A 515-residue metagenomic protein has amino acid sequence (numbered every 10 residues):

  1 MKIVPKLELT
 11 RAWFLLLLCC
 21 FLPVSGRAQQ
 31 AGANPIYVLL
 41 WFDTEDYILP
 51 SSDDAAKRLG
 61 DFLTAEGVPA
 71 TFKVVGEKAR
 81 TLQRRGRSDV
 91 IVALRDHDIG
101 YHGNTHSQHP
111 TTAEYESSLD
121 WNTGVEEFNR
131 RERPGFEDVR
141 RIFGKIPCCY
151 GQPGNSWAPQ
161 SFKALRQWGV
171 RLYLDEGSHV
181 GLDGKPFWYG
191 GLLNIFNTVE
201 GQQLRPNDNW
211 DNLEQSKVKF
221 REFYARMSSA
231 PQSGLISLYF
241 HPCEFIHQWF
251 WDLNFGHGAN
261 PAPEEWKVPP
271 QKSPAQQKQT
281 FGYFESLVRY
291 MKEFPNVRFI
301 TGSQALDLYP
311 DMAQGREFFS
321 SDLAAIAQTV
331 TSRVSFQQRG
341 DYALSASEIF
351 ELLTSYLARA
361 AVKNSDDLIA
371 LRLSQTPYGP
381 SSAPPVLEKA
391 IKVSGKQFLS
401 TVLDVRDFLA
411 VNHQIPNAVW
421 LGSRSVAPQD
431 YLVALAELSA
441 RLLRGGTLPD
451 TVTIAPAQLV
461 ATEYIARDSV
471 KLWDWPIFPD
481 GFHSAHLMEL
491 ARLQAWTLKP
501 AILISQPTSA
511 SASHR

Functional and structural regions predicted by a protein language model:
K2-F14: Bacterial N-terminal signal peptides that target proteins for export
A12-P23: Bacterial N-terminal signal peptides
Q30-D96, L235-L238, C243-F245, L253 (+3 more regions): Active-site beta->alpha N-cap acidic-glycine motif
W41-S51, K73-K78, S117-E127, I146-P153 (+2 more regions): The substrate-binding groove and active-site-proximal loops of carbohydrate-active enzymes, especially glycoside
P69, K73-Q160, G181-D183, L235-P242 (+4 more regions): Metal-dependent polysaccharide deacetylase catalytic core of the NodB/CE4 family, i.e., the active-site-bearing domain
Q108, K145, C149-F255: Active-site-adjacent pocket scaffolds in enzyme catalytic domains
P110-N122, D208, L253, G258-E265: Surface-exposed, active-site-proximal loop segments in enzymatic domains
L172-V180, G184, F240-A325: C-terminal domain-boundary segment and adjacent tail
